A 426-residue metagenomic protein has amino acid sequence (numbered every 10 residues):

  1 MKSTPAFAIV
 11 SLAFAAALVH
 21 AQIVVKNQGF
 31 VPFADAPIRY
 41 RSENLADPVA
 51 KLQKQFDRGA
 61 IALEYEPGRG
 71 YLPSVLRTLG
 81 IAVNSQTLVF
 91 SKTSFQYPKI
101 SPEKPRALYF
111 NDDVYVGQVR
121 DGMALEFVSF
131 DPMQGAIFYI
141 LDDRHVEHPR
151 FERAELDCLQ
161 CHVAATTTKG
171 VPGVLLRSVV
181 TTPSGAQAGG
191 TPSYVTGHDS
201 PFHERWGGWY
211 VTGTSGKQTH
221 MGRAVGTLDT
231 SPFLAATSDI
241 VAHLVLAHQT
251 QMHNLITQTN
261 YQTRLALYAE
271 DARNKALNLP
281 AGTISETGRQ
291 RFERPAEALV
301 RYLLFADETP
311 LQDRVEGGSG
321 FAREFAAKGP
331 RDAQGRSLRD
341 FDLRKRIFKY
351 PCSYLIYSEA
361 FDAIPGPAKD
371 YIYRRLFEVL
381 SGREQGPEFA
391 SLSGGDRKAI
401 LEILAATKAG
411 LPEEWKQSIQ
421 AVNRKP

Functional and structural regions predicted by a protein language model:
M1-A6: Positively charged n-region of N-terminal signal peptides that target proteins for export
A8-A17: Bacterial N-terminal signal peptides
V19-A21: Boundary at the C-terminal end of the N-terminal hydrophobic targeting segment
I23, G117-Q290, A296-L304, I347-K425: Sequence context surrounding c-type heme c attachment/ligation sites in exported
V24-G122, S129: N-terminal alpha-helical interaction blocks
A62, L343-F348: A short, ordered amphipathic alpha-helix with a cationic face
N84-K92, S193, P310-G317: Short glycine-rich, low-complexity/disordered patches
D271, L277-I284, L304, E308-K345 (+1 more regions): Mature extracytoplasmic or organellar-lumen-exposed domains after removal of signal/transit peptides
